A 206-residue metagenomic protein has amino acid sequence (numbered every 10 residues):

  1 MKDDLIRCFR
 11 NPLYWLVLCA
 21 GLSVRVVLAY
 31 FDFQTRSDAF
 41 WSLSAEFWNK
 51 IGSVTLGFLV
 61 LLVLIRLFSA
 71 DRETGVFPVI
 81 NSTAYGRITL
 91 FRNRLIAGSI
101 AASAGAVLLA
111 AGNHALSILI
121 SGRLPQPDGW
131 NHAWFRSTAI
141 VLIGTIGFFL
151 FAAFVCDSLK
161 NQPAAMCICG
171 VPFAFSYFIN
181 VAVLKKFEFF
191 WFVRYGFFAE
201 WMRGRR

Functional and structural regions predicted by a protein language model:
M1-L18: Aromatic- and glycine-rich beta-strand/loop motifs that create alpha-glucan
M1-L5, L90-F91, F135: Hydrophobic alpha-helical elements at and bordering transmembrane segments of multi-pass membrane proteins
I6-N11, I80, A97-A101: Transmembrane alpha-helical segments and their boundary/interface "anchor" motifs in multi-pass integral membrane
C8-F9, T83, S158-L159: Transmembrane helix irregularities
Y14-S69, R92-A165, Y177-N180, Y195-R205: Secretory targeting signals
V76-P78: Hydrophobic transmembrane alpha-helix segments characteristic of membrane transport and insertion machinery
N81-R87: Short helix-to-coil transition segments within interhelical loops that connect adjacent transmembrane helices
A182-F192: Extracellular/periplasmic helix-loop junction at the C-terminal end of a transmembrane helix in multi-pass membrane
